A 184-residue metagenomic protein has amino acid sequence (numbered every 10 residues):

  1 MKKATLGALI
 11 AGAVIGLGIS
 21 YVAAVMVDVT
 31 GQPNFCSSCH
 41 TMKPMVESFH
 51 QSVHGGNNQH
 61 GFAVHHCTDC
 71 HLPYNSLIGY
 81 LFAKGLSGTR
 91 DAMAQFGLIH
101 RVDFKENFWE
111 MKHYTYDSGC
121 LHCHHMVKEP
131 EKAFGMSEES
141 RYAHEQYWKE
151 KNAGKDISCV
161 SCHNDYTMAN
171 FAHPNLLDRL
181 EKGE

Functional and structural regions predicted by a protein language model:
K2-E184: Short sequence/structural segments immediately N-terminal
